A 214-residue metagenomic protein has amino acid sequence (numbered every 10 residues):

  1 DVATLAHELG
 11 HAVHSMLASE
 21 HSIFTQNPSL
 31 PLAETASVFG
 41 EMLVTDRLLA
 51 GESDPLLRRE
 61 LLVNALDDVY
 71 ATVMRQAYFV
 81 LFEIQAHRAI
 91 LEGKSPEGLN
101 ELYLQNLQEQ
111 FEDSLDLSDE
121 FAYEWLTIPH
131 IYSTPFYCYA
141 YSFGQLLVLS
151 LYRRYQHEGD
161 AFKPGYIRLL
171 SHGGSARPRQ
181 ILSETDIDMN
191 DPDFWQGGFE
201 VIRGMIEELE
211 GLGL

Functional and structural regions predicted by a protein language model:
D1, S22, S53-R58, D191-P192 (+1 more regions): Short, structured coil/loop segments at alpha-helix boundaries
D1, T25, A65-L66, F136 (+1 more regions): Non-transmembrane, amphipathic alpha-helical segments
A3-T4, S15-V38, M42: Post-HEXXH active-site segment of zinc metalloproteases
T4-A6, V13, M42, A50 (+2 more regions): C-terminal, non-catalytic "cap/extension" segments appended to globular domains
E20-L30, L61-D68, H87, L91: Short beta-alpha connecting loops at secondary-structure transitions that line or flank enzyme active sites
H21-P28, L49-L61, E158-G165: Short, glycine/acidic-rich hinge or "gate" loops at secondary-structure transitions that mediate conformational
S29-L57, A65-D67, A71, G144: Post-HExxH zinc-binding segment in Zn-dependent metallohydrolases
